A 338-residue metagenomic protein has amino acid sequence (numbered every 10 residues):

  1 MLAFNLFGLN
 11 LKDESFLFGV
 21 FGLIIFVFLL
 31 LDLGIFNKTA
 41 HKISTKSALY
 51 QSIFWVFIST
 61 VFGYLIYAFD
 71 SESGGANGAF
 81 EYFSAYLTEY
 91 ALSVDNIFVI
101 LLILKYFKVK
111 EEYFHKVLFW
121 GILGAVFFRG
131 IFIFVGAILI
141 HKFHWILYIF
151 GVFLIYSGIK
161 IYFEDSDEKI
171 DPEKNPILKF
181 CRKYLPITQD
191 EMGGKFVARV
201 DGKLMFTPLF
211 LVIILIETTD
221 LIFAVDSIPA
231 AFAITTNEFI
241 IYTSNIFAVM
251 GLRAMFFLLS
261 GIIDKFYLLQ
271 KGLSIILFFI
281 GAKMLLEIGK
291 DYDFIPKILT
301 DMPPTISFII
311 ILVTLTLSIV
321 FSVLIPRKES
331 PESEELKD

Functional and structural regions predicted by a protein language model:
M1-D338: Multi-pass alpha-helical transmembrane bundle typical of ion/small-solute transporters and intramembrane aspartyl
